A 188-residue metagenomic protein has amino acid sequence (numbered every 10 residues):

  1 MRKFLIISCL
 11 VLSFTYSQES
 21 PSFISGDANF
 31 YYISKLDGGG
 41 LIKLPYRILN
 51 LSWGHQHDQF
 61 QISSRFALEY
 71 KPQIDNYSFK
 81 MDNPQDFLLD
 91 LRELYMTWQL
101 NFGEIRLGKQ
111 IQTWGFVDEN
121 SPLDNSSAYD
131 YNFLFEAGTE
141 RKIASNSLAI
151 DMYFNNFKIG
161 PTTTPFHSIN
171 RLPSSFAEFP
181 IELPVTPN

Functional and structural regions predicted by a protein language model:
M1-F4, Q18: Positively charged n-region of N-terminal signal peptides that target proteins for export
K3-S13: Sec-dependent N-terminal signal peptides
T15-S25, G38-G40, I111, F166-H167 (+1 more regions): Outer-membrane beta-barrel biogenesis signature
Q18-D37, F60-S64: Transmembrane beta-strand segments of Gram-negative outer membrane beta-barrel proteins
D37-K43, E140: Solvent-exposed loop/turn segments connecting transmembrane beta-strands in outer-membrane beta-barrel proteins
I42-G54: Short catalytic helix/loop segments, enriched in acidic residues and glycine and frequently bearing histidine
Q56, F60-F179: Outer membrane beta-barrel
E178-N188: Surface-exposed beta-loop-beta
